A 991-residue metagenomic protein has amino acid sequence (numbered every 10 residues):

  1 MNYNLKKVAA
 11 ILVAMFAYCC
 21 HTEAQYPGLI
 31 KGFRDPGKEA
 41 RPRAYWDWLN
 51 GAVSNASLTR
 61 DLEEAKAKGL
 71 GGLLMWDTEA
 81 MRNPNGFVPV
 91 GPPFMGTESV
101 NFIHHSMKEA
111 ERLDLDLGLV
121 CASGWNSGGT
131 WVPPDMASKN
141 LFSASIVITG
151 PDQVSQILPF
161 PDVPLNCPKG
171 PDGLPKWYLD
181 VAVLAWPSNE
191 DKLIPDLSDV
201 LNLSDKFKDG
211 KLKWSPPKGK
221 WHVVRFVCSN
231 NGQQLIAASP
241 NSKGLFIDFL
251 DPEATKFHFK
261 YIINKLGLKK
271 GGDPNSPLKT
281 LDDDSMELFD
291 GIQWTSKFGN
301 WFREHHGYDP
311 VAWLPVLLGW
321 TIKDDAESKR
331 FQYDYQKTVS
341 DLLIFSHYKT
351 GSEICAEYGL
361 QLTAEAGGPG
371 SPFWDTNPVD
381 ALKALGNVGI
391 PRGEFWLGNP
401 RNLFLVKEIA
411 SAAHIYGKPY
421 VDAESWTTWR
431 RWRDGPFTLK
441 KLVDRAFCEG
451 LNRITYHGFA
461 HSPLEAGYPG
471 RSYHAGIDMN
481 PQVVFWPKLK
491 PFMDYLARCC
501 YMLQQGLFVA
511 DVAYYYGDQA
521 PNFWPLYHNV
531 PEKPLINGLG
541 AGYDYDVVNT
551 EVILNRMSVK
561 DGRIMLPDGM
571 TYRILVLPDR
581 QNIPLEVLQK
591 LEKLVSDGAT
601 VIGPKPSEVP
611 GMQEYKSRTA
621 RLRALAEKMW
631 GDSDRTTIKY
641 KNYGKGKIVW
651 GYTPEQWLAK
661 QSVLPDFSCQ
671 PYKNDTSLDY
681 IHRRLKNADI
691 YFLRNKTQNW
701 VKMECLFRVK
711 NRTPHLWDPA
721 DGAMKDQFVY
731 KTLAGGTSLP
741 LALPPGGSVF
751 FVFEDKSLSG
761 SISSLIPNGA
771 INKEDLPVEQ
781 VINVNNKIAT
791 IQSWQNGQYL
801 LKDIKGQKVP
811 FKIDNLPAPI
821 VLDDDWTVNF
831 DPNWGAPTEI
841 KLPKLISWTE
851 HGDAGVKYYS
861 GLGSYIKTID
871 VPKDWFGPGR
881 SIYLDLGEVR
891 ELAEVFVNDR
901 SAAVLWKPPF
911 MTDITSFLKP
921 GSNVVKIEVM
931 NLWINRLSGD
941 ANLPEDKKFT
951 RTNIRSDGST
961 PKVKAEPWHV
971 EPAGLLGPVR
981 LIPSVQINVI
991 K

Functional and structural regions predicted by a protein language model:
M1-Q25: Bacterial Sec-dependent N-terminal signal peptides
A24-K269, N275-P277, I982-K991: Mature N-terminal, pre-catalytic/accessory segment of carbohydrate-active enzymes
A40, L58-T59, G72, F94-W125 (+10 more regions): Carbohydrate-binding surfaces of carbohydrate-active enzymes
N231, L758, K805-V809, M930-G939: Short acidic/polar inter-strand loop motif in beta-rich domains
L706, I869-V871, W875-N898, L905-W906 (+1 more regions): Aromatic-lined ligand-binding clefts that engage carbohydrates, nucleic acids, or primary amines
S748, I882, P920-E945: Short, well-structured beta-strand segments enriched in hydrophobic/aromatic residues within extracellular or lumenal
A902-T912: Aromatic-rich membrane-interfacial microdomains
S938-I990: Exposed low-complexity, polar/acidic, P/S/T/G-rich flexible segments that act as propeptides, protease-susceptible
